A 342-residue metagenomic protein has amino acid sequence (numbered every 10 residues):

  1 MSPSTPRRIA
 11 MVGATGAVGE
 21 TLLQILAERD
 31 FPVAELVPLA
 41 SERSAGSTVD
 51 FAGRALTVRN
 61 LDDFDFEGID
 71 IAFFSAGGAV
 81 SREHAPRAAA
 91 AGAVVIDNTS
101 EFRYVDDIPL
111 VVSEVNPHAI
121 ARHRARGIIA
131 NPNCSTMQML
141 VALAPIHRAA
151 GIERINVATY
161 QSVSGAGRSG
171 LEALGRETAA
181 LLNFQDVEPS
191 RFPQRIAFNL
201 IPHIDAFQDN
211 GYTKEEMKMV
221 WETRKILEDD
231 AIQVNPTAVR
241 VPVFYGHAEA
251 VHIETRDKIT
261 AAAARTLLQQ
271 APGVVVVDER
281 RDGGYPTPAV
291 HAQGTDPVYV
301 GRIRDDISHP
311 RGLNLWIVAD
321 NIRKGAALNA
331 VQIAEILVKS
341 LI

Functional and structural regions predicted by a protein language model:
M1-I196, A231-Q233, T266, G284 (+4 more regions): N-terminal Rossmann-like NAD(P) cofactor-binding subdomain of oxidoreductases, focused on the glycine-rich
G13, V187, R191, F207-K214 (+2 more regions): A short glycine-/small-residue-rich loop at the edge of a beta-strand within enzyme catalytic domains
H123-A130, N199-N210, L315-I317: Helix-loop-beta segment of a Rossmann-like dinucleotide-binding subdomain
G127-Q138, G211-V220, G325-N329: A glycine-rich, Thr/Ser-enriched phosphate-binding loop motif common to dinucleotide/cofactor-binding enzymes
A150, L227-E228, T255, P272: A broad structural signal for alpha-helix termini and local helix breaks/kinks
G165-R168, Q208-G211, V243-G246, A261-A262: Short acidic/glycine-rich loop or secondary-structure boundary segments that cap or lie
A197-F244: Oxyanion-binding "anion nests"
Q233-I342: C-terminal active-site/capping subdomain that shapes the small-molecule cofactor and substrate pocket of enzyme
